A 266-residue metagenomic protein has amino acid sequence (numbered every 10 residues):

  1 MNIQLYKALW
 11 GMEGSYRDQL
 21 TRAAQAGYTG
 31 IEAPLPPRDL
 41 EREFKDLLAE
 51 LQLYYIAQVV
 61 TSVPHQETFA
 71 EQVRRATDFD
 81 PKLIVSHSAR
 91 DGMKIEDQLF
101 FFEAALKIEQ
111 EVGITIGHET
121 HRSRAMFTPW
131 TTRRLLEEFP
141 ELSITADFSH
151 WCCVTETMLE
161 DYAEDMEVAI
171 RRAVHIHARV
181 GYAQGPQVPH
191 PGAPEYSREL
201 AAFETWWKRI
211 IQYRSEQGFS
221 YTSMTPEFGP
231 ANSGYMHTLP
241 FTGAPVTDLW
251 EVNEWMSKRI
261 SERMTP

Functional and structural regions predicted by a protein language model:
M1-A8, I31-A33, L53-V60, I84-S86 (+4 more regions): Hydrophobic faces of well-ordered beta-strands that scaffold small-molecule active sites in alpha/beta enzyme cores
M1-V73, T77, E254, K258-P266: N-terminal pre-domain/capping segments
N2, E13-R22, E138-S143, C152-P266: Histidine-acidic metal/acid-base catalytic patches
L9-G11, L35-P37, T61-V63, S88-G92 (+5 more regions): Active-site-proximal loop/turn and secondary-structure-junction residues that shape catalytic pockets, frequently
G27-T29, E50-L53, D80-K82, E138-I144 (+1 more regions): Glycine-enriched alpha-helix->loop->beta-strand junction motifs that scaffold or abut catalytic
R42-V63, A104-V112, E138-F139, E204-R209: Alpha-helix-loop-beta-strand connector modules within alpha/beta enzyme cores
L48-Q52, V73-A76, F102-E103, R134-L136 (+2 more regions): Short, hinge-like loop/turn segments at secondary-structure boundaries
T61-S143: Active-site acidic/histidine proton-transfer and metal-coordination neighborhood in alpha/beta enzyme cores
